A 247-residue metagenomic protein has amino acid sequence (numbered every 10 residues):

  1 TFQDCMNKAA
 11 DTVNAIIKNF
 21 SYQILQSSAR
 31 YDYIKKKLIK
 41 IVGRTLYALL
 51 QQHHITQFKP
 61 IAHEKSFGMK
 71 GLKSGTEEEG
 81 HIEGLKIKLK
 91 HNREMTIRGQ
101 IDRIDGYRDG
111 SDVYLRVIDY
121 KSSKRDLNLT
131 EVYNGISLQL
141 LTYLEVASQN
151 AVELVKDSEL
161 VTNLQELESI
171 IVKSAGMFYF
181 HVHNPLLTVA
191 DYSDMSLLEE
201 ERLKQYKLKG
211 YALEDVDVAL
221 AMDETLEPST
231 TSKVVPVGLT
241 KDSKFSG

Functional and structural regions predicted by a protein language model:
T1-G247: Structural signature of nuclease core domains in nucleic-acid processing machines
